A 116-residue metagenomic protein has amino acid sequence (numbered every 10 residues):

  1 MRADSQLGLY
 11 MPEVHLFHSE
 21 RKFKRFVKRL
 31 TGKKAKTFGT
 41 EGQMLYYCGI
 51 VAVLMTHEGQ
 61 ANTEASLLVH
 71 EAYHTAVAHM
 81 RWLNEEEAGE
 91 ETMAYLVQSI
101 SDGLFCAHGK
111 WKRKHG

Functional and structural regions predicted by a protein language model:
M1-K34: Non-catalytic terminal regions of proteins
G8-L9, E13-H18, E41-H57, S66-L67 (+1 more regions): Ordered hydrophobic segments in well-structured contexts
V14-L16, A78-M80, L96, I100 (+1 more regions): Generic hydrophobic, helix-prone segments enriched in Leu/Val/Ile
R21-N62, T75, H79: Active-site scaffold of zinc-dependent metalloenzymes
E58-N62, N84-E87, E91: Short, charged/polar micro-motifs that form catalytic or ligand-binding hotspots
T63-A72: Short alpha-helical catalytic segment bearing the HExxH-like zincin motif of zinc-dependent metalloproteases
A72-G89: Catalytic Zn2+-binding segment of zinc metalloproteases
E87-G116: Post-HExxH zinc-binding segment in Zn-dependent metallohydrolases
